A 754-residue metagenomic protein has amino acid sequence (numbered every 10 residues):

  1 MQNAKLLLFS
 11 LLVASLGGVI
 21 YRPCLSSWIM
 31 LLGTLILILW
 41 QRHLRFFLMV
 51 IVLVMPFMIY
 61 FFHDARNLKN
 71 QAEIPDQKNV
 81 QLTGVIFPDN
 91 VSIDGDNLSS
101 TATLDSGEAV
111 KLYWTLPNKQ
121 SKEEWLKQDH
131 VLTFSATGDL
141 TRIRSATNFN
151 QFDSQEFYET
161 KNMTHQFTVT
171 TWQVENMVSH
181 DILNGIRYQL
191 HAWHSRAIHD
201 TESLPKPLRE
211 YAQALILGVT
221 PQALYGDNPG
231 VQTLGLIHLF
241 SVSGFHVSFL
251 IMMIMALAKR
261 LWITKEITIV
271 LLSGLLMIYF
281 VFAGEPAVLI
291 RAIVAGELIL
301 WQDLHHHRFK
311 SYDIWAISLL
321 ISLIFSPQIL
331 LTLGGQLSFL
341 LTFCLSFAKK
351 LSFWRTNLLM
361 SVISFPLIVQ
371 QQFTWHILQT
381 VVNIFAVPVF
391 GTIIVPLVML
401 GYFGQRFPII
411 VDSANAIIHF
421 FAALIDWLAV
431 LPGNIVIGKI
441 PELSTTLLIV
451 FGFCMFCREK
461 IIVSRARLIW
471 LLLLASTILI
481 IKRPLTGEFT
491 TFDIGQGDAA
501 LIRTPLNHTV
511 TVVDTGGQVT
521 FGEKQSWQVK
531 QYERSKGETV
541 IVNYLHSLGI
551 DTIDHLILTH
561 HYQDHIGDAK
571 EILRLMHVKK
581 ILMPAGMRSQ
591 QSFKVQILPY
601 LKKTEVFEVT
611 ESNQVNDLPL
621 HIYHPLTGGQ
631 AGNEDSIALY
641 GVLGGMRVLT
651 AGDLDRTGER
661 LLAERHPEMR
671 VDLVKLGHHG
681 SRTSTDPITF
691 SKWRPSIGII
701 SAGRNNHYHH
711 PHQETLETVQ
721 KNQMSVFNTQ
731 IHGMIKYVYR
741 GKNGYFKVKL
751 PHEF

Functional and structural regions predicted by a protein language model:
M1-Q71, R291, I461, F746: N-terminal leader/targeting segments
A14, C24-S27, L32-G33, L44-F47 (+6 more regions): Hydrophobic alpha-helical transmembrane segments in multi-pass membrane proteins
F57-L234, H238, T539-H546, T552 (+6 more regions): Membrane-interface helix/helix-cap signal primarily in integral membrane proteins
H130, F134, D139, V178-I182 (+2 more regions): Non-globular, low-confidence helical/coil segments that flank catalytic cores
N162-A292, L300-W301, H555, R647-T650 (+2 more regions): Aromatic-rich juxtamembrane segments at the membrane interface
S346-I437, I697: Alpha-helical transmembrane segments of multi-pass integral membrane proteins
